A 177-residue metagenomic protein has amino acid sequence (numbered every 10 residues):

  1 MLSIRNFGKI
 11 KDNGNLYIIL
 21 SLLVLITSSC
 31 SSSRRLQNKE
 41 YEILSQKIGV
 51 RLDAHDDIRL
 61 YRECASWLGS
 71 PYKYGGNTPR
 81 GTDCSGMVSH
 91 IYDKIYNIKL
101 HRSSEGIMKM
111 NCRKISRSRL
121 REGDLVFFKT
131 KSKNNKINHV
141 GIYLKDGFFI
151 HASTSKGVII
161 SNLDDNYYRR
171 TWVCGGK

Functional and structural regions predicted by a protein language model:
S3-I18: Bacterial N-terminal signal peptides that target proteins for export
I26-S29: C-terminal motif of bacterial Sec signal peptides marking the signal peptidase cleavage site
S31-R34: Bacterial signal peptide processing site
L36-Y41, Q46-G81: Post-signal-peptide N-terminal segment of Sec-exported extracytoplasmic proteins
Q46-L52, I98-I159, D165: ...with weaker cross-activation on analogous glycine-rich loops/strands in unrelated enzymes
C64-Y72, I91-L100, T130, S153 (+1 more regions): Sec/Tat-exported extracytoplasmic proteins
P79-Y92: Active-site nucleophilic cysteine motif
D165-K177: Glycine- and charge-enriched low-complexity intrinsically disordered segments
